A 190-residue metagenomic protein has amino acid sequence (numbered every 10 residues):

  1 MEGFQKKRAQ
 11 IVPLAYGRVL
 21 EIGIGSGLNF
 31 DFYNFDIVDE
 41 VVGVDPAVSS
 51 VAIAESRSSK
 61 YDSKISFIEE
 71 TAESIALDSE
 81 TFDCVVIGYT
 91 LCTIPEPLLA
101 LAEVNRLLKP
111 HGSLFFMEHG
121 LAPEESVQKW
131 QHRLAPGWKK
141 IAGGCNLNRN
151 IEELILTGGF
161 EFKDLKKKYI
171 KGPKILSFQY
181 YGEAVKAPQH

Functional and structural regions predicted by a protein language model:
M1-R18, L28-F32: Conserved alpha-helix/loop element of class I SAM-dependent methyltransferases that forms part of the SAM/SAH-binding
L20-S74: Class I SAM-dependent methyltransferase SAM/SAH-binding core
E70-V85: A short acidic, Gly/Pro-enriched loop at the edge of an enzyme's catalytic core that lines a small-molecule cofactor
D83-E96: A short SAM/SAH-binding and catalytic strip from SAM-dependent methyltransferases
L98-P110: A short glycine-rich, Lys/Arg-flanked "PGG" loop and its adjoining helix->strand segment in the class I
H111-H119: Conserved beta-strand signature within the Rossmann-like core of class I S-adenosyl-L-methionine
G143-G159: Short alpha-helix
L165-H190: Core SAM-dependent methyltransferase catalytic element
